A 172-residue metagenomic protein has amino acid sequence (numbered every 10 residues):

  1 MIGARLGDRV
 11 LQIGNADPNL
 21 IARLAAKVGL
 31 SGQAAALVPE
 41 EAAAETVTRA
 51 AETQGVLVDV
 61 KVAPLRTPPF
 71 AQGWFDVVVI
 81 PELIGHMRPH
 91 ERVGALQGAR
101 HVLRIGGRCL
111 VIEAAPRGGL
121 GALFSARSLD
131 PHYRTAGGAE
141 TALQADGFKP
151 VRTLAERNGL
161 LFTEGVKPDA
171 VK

Functional and structural regions predicted by a protein language model:
R5, A63-V78: A short acidic, Gly/Pro-enriched loop at the edge of an enzyme's catalytic core that lines a small-molecule cofactor
R9-Q12, A16-T67: Class I SAM-dependent methyltransferase SAM/SAH-binding core
A26, V93-R108: A short glycine-rich, Lys/Arg-flanked "PGG" loop and its adjoining helix->strand segment in the class I
D76-E91: A short SAM/SAH-binding and catalytic strip from SAM-dependent methyltransferases
G107-T163: C-terminal alpha-helical "lid/dimerization" subdomain adjacent to the S-adenosyl-L-methionine
T163-K172: C-terminal lobe and adjacent flexible extensions of AdoMet/dcAdoMet transferase-like proteins
